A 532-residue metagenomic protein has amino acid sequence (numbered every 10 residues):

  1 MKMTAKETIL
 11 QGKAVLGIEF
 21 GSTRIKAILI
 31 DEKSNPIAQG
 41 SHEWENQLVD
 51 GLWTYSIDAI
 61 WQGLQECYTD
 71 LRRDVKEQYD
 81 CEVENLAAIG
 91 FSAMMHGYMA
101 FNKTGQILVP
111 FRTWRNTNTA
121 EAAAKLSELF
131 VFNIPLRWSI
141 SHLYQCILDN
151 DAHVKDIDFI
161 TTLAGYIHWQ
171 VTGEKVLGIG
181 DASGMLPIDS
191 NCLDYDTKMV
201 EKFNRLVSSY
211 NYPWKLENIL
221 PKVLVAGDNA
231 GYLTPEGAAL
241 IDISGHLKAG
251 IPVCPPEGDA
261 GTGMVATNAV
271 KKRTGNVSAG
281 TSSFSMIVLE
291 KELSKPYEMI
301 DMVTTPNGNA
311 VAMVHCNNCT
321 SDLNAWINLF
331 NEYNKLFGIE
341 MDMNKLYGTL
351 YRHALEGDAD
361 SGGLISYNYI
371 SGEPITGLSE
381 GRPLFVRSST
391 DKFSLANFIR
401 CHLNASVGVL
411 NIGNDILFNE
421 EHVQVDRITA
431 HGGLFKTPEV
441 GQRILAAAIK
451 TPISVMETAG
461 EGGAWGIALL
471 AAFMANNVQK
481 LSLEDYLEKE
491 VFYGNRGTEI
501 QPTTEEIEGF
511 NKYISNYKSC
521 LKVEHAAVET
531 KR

Functional and structural regions predicted by a protein language model:
M1-P110, A124-K125, D156, E217 (+5 more regions): N-terminal glycine/serine-rich phosphate-binding loop of ATP-dependent small-molecule kinases, especially carbohydrate
K2-L10, L16-G17, V83, A124-R137 (+4 more regions): Active-site core segments that coordinate phosphate-bearing ligands/cofactors across diverse enzyme families
S22-R24, T113, P135, I300: Intrinsically disordered, low-complexity sequence elements enriched in Ser/Thr/Gly/Pro
S41, T113, E499: Conserved beta-strand positions that form and line the central face of beta-propeller blades
K76-T113, N133-P135, H168-G180, G184-D189 (+1 more regions): Short beta-strand-loop/turn "lid" adjacent to the catalytic site in phosphate-handling enzymes
N116: Carbohydrate-associated surface elements
T119: Gly/Ser-rich phosphate-binding catalytic loop and adjacent alpha/beta segment that cradle a phosphoryl group at enzyme
